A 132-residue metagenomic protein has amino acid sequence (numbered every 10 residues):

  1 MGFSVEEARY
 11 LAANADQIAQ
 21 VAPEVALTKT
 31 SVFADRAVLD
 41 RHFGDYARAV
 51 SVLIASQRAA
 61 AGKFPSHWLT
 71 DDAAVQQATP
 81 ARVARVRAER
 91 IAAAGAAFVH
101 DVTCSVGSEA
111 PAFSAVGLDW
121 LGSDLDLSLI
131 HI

Functional and structural regions predicted by a protein language model:
M1-A94: S-adenosyl-L-methionine
A96-T103: Conserved class I S-adenosyl-L-methionine
V106-L118: Conserved SAM-binding loop of SAM-dependent methyltransferases across substrates and taxa, primarily the Class I
D119-D124: Conserved SAM-binding motif I beta-strand of class I
D126-S128: Conserved SAM/SAH-binding beta-strand->alpha-helix loop
I130-I132: Conserved small/polar residues in nucleotide/adenosyl-binding loops
